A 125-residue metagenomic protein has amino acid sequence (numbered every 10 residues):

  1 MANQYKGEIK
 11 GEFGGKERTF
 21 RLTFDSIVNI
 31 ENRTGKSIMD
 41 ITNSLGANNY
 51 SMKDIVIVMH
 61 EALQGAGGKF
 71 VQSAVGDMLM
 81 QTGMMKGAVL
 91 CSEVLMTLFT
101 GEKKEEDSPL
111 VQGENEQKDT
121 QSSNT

Functional and structural regions predicted by a protein language model:
A2-E12, K36-L45, N49, K69-T125: Charged interaction scaffolds used for protein-protein
G15-E17: Glycine-centered positions within short beta-strands or beta-hairpins
F20-L22: Short capping micro-motif at the N-terminus of alpha-helices
F24-I41: Short, surface-exposed, low-complexity cationic segments
S26, D54-I55, V71, G87: Amphipathic alpha-helical interface surfaces
N43-V58, A62: A short, charged
V56-Q64, V89-V94: Short, hydrophobic/amphipathic alpha-helical patches that form generic packing surfaces within helical domains
